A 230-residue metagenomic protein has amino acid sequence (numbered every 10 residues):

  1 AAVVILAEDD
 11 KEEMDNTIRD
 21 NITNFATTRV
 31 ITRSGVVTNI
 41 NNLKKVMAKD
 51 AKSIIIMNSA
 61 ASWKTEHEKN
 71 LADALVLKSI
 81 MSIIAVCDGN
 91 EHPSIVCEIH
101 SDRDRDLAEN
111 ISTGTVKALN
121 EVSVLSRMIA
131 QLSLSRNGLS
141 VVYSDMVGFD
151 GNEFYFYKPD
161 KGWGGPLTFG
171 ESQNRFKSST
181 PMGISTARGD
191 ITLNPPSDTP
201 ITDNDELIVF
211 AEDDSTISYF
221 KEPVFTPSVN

Functional and structural regions predicted by a protein language model:
A1-N230: Cytosolic regulatory regions of ion transport systems
